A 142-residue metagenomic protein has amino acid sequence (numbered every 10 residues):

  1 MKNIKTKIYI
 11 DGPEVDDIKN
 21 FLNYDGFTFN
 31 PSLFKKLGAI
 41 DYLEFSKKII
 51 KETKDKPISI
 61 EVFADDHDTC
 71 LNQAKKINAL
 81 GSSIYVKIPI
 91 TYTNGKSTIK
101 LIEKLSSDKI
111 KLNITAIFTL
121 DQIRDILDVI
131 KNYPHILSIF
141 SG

Functional and structural regions predicted by a protein language model:
K2-K111, I136, S141: Active-site beta->alpha loop and helix N-cap motifs at the rims of alpha/beta catalytic domains
I110-G142: Catalytic alpha/beta core domains of metabolic enzymes, predominantly
